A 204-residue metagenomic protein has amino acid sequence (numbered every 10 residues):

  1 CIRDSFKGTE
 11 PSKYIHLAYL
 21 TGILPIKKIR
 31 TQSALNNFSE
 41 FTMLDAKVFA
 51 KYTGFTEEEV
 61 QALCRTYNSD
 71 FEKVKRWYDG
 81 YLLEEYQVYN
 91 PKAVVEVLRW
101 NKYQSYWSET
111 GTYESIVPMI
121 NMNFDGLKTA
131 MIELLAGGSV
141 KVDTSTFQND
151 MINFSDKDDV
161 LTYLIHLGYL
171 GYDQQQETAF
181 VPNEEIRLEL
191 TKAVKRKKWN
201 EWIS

Functional and structural regions predicted by a protein language model:
R3-S204: Phosphate-binding site recognition
